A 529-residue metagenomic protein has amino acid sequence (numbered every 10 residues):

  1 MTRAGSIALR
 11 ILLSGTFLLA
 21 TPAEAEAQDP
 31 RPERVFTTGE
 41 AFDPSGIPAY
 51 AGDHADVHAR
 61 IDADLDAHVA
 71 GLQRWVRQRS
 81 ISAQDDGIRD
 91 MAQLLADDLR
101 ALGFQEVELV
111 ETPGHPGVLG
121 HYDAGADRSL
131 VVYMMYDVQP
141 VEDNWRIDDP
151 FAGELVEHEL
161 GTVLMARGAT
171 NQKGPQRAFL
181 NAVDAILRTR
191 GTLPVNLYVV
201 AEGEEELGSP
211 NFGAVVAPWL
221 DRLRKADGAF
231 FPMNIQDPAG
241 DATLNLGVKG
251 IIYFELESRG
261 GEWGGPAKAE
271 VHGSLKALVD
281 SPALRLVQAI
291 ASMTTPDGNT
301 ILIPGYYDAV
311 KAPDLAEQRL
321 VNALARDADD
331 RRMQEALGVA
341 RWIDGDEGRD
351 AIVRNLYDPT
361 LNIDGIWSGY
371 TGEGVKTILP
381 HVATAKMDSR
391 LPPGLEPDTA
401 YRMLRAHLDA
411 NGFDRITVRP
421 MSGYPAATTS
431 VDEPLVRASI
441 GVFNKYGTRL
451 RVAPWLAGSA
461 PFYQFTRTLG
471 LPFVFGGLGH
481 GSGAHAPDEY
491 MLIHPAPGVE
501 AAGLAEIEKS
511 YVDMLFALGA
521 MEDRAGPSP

Functional and structural regions predicted by a protein language model:
A8-A20: Bacterial N-terminal signal peptides
D29-N144, V382, K386, E506: N-terminal helical capping/dimerization or prosegment-like subdomains of hydrolases acting on amide or phosphate bonds
D127-A201, P497-E500: Active-site metal-coordination/substrate-binding segment of hydrolases, especially metallo-dependent peptidases
V163, G168-G247, G526: Acidic/histidine-rich catalytic neighborhood of metal-dependent amide-processing enzymes
L246-G247, Y253, W263-I366, G394-R415: Acidic-enriched catalytic cores of C-N bond-cleaving enzymes acting on peptides and small amides
G273-N299, V382-A385, R402-M403, T448-R449 (+1 more regions): His/Asp/Glu-rich mid-to-C-terminal helical/loop segments that flank catalytic regions of hydrolases
I290-T294, G298, A323, S430-G477: Active-site-adjacent substrate-binding region of metalloamidase/peptidase-like peptide-processing proteins
S389-L391, T417-D432, W455-A457, P461: A short beta-alpha structural unit
